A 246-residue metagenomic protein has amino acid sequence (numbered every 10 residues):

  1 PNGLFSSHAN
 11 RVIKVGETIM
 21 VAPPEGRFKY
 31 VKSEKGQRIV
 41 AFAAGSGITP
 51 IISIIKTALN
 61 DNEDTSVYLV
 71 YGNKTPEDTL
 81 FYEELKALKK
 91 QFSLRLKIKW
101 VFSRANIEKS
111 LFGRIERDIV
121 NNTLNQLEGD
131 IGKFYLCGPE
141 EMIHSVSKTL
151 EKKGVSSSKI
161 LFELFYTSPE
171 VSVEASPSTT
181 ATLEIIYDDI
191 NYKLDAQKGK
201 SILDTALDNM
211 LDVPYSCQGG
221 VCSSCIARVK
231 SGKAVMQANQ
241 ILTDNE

Functional and structural regions predicted by a protein language model:
P1-A22, G36-R38, N73-P76, K86-K89 (+1 more regions): Ferredoxin-reductase
M20, V40, S66-V70, K97-K99 (+2 more regions): A structural signal for isolated positions on well-ordered beta-strands in alpha/beta enzyme cores
G26-S33: Short, Lys/Arg- and Gly-enriched loop/turn segments at beta-strand edges
E34-G36, T57-V67: Conserved S-adenosyl-L-methionine
E34-I39, T179-T180: A short, charged/proline- and glycine-enriched loop that marks the coil->beta-strand transition at the N-terminal
I39-T49: Short, glycine-rich nucleotide/cofactor-binding loops
I48-N60: Histidine-anchored nucleotide/phosphate-binding helix
T75-E246: Reductase modules of NAD(P)H-dependent flavoproteins
